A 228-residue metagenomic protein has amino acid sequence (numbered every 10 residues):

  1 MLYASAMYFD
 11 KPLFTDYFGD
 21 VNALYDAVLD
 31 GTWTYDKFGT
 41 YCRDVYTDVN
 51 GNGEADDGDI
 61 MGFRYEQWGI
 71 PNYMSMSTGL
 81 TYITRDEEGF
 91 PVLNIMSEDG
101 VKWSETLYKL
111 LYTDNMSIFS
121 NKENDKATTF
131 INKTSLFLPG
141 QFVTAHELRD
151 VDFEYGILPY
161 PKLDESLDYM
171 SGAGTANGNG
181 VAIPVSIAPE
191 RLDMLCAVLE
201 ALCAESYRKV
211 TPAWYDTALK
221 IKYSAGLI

Functional and structural regions predicted by a protein language model:
M1-A4, D36, L158: Hinge/lid segment of periplasmic solute-binding proteins
M1-D26, Y65-E88, A176-P184: Periplasmic solute-binding protein
G19, T40-N50, Y108-N115, E200-Y207: Sec-exported extracytoplasmic/periplasmic mature domains
Y35-D44, Y73-K122: Glycine-centered hinge/linker elements that transmit conformational signals in sensory and ligand-binding systems
D48-M61: Acidic, glycine-anchored loop motifs typical of Ca2+
M61, K126, I131-G140: Alpha-to-beta junction loops
E66-W68, P139-A145: Beta->alpha turn/N-cap motifs
R149-I221: Extracytoplasmic/periplasmic substrate-recognition and gating elements
